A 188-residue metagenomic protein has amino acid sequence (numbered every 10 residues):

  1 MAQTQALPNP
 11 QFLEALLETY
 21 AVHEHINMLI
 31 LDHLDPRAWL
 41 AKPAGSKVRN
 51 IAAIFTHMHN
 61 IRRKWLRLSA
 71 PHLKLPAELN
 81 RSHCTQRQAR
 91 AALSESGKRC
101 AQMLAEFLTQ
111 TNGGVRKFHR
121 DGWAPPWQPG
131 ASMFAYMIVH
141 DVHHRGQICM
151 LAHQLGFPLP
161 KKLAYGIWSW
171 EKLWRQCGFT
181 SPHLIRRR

Functional and structural regions predicted by a protein language model:
M1-L7: Short, low-complexity, intrinsically disordered N-terminal peptides in bacterial proteins
A2, L17-L31, R37-N80, F118-R186: Short, contiguous alpha-helical
L7-T19: N-terminal beta-strand motif that seeds the catalytic metal site of vicinal oxygen chelate
N9-F12, K47, A89, G130: Residue-level recognition of alpha-helical structural elements
R67-L108: Helix-adjacent hinge/juxtasegments
Q102-N112, S181-R188: Juxtamembrane/interfacial segments around transmembrane helices
E106-A124: Acidic catalytic patch
